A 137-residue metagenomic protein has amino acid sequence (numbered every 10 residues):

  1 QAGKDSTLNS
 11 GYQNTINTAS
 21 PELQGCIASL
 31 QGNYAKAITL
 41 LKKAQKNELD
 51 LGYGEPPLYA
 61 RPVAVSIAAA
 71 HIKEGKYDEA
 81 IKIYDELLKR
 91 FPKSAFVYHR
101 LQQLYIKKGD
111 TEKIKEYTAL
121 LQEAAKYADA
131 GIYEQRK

Functional and structural regions predicted by a protein language model:
Q1-D5, K42-G52, K82, E86-K89 (+1 more regions): Amphipathic alpha-helical segments of tetratricopeptide repeats
Q31, E74, K107-K108: Structural motif corresponding to the intra-repeat A-B loop/turn of tetratricopeptide repeats
A37, A80, K113-I114: Single-residue signature of alpha-solenoid repeat helices
K42-K46, Q102-D129: TPR/TPR-like (Sel1-like) alpha-helical repeat modules
